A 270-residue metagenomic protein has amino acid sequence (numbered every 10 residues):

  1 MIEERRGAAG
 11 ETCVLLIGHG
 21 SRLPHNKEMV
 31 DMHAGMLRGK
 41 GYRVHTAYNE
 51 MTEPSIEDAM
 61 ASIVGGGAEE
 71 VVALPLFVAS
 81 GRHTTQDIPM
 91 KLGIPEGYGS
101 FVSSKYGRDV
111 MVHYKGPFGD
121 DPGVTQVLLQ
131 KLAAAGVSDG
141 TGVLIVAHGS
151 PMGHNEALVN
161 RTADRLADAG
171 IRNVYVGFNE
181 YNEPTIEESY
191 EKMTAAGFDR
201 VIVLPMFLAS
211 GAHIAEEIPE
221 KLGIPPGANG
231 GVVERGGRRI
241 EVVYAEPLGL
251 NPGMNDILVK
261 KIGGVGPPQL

Functional and structural regions predicted by a protein language model:
M1-L270: Active-site-proximal alpha-helix that buttresses catalytic centers in soluble enzyme cores
